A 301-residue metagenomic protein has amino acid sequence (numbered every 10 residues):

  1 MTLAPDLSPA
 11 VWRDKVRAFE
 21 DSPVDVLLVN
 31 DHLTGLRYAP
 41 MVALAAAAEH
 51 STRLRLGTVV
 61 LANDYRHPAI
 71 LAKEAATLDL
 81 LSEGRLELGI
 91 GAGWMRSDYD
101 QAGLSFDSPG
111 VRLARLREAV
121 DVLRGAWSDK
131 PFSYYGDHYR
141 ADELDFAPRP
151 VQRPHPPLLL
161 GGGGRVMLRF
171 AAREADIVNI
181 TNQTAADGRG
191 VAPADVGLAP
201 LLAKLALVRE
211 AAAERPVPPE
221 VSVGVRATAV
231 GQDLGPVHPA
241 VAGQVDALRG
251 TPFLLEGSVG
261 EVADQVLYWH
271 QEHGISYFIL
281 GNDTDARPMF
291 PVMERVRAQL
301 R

Functional and structural regions predicted by a protein language model:
M1-R301: Active-site-adjacent structural elements that line small-molecule/cofactor binding pockets in enzymes
